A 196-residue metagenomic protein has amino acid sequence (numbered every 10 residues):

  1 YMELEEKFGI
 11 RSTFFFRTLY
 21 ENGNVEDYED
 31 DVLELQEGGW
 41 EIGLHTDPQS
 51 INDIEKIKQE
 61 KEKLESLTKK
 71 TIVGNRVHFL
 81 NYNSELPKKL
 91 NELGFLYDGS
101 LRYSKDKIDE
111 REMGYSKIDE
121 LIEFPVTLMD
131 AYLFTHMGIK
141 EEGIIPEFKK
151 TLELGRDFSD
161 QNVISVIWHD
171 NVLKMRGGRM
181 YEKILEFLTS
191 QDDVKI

Functional and structural regions predicted by a protein language model:
Y1-G38, F187: Active-site beta->alpha N-cap acidic-glycine motif
M2, Y28-L33, I54-L64, P87 (+2 more regions): Generic structural signal for well-ordered alpha-helices, preferentially at hydrophobic/aromatic core positions
K7-T13, E37, F148-I196: C-terminal domain-boundary segment and adjacent tail
T13-R17, G43-D47, N75-H78, D98-S100 (+2 more regions): A cross-family glycoside hydrolase active-site/sugar-binding cleft signature
F16-Y28, P48-I57, R76-S84, R102-D109 (+2 more regions): Acidic-and-aromatic substrate-binding clefts and catalytic sites of carbohydrate-active enzymes
V32-D47, G94-K105: Acidic, His- and aromatic-enriched active-site or binding-groove loops in soluble protein domains that engage sugars
L35-I42, S66-I72, Q191-D193: Structural recognition of alpha->loop->beta junctions
S66-D160: Active-site-adjacent pocket scaffolds in enzyme catalytic domains
